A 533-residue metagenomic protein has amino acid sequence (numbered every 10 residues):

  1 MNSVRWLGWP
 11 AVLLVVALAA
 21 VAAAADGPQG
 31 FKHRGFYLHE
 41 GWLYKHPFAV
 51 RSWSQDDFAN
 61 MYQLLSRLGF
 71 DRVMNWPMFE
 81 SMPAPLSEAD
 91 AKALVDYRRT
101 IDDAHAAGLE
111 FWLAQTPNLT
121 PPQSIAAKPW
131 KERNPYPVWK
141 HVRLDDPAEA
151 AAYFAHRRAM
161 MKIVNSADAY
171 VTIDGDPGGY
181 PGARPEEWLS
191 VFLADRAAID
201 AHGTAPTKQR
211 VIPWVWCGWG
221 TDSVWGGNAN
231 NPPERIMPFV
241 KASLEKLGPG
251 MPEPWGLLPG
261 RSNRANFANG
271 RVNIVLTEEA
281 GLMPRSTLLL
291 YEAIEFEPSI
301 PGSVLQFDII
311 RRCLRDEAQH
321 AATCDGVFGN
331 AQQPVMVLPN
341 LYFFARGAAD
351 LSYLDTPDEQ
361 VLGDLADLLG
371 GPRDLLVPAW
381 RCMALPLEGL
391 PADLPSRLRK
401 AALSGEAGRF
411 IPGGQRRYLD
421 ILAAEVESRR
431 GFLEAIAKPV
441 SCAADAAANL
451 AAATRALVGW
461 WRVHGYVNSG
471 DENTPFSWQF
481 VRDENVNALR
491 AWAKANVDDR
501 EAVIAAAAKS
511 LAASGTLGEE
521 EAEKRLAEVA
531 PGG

Functional and structural regions predicted by a protein language model:
M1-A11: Bacterial N-terminal signal peptides that target proteins for export
W9-A19: Bacterial N-terminal signal peptides
A23-E40, F48-W53: N-terminal carbohydrate-binding accessory modules
H39, D57-A59, D71-V73, P83-T116 (+2 more regions): Catalytic-core regions of glycoside hydrolase
E40-P47, F79-M82: Acidic/histidine-rich, surface-exposed loop or edge segments in extracytoplasmic proteins
R51-F79: Catalytic domains of carbohydrate-active enzymes, especially glycoside hydrolases
S352-G533: Catalytic domains of carbohydrate-active enzymes that cleave complex glycans
